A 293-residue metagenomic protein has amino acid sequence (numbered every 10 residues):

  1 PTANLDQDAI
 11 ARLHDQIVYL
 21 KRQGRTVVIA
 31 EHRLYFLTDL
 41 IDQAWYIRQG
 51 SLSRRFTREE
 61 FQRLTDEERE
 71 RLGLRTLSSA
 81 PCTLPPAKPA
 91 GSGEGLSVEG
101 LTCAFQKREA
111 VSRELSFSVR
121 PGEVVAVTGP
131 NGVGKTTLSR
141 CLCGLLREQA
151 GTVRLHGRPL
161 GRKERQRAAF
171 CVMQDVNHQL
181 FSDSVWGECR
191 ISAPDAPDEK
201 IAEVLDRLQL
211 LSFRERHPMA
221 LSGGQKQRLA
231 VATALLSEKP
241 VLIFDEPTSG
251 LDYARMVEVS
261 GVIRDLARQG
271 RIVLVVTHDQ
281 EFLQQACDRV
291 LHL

Functional and structural regions predicted by a protein language model:
E31-H32, T277-H278: H-loop/switch region of ABC-family ATPase nucleotide-binding domains
T128-P130: The feature captures the beta-strand-to-loop junction immediately N-terminal to the Walker
C143: Helix-to-loop junction immediately C-terminal to a conserved catalytic motif
G151-R165: Conserved ABC transporter NBD signature motif
D198-F213: Conserved ABC ATPase "signature" region
H217-L221, Q225: Conserved ABC ATPase signature
L242-D245: Catalytic Walker B motif of ABC-type/P-loop ATPase nucleotide-binding domains
